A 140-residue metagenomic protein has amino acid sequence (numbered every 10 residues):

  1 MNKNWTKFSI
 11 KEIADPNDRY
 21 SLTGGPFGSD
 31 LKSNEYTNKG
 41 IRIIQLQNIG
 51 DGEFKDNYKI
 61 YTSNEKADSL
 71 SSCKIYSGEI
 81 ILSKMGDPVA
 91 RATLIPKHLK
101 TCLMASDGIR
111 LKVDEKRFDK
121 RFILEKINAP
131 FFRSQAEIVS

Functional and structural regions predicted by a protein language model:
M1-F27: Non-catalytic DNA-recognition/assembly elements of restriction-modification systems
R19-Y20, I49-G52, P88, R110 (+1 more regions): Active-site/binding-pocket entry motifs
T23-K32, D56-Y58, V139: Short coil/turn segments at secondary-structure boundaries
G25, K126-S140: Specificity-determining recognition surfaces
E35-N38, C102: Extracellular/periplasmic catalytic domains that process cell-envelope and extracellular macromolecules
G40, Y58, A105-D107: A generic structural signal for short beta-strands and their flanking turns/coil linkers
Q45-L46, E65-N128: A short beta-sheet element
Q47-Y61, S83: Short, basic/aromatic beta-hairpin or loop at an interaction surface
